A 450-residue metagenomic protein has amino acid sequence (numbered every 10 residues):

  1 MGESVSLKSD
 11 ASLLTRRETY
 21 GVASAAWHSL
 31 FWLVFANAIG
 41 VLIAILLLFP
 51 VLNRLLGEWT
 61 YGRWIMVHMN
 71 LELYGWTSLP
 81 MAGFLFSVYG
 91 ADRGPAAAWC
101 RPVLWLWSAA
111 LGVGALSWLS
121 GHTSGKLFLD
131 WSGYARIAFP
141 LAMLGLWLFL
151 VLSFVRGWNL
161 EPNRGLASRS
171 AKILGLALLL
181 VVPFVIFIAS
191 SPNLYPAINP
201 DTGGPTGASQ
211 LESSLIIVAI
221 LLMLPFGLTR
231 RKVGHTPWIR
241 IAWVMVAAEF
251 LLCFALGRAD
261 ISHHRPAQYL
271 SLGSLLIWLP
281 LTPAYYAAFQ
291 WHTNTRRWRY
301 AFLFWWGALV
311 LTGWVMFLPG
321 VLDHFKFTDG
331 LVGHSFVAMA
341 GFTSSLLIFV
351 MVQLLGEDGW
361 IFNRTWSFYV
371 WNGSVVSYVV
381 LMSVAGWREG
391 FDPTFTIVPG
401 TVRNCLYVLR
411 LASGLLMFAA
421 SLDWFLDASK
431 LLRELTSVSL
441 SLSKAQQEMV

Functional and structural regions predicted by a protein language model:
M1-V450: Hydrophobic alpha-helical transmembrane segments of multi-pass integral membrane proteins
